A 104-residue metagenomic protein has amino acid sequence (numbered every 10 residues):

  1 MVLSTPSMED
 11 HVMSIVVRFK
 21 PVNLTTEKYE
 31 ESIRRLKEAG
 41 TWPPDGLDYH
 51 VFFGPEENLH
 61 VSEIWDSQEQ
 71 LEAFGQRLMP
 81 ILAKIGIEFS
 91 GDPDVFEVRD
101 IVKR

Functional and structural regions predicted by a protein language model:
M1-S62, D66-I81, I87-R104: Short S/T/G/P-rich N-terminal loop/turn motif that feeds into the first structured element of a domain
